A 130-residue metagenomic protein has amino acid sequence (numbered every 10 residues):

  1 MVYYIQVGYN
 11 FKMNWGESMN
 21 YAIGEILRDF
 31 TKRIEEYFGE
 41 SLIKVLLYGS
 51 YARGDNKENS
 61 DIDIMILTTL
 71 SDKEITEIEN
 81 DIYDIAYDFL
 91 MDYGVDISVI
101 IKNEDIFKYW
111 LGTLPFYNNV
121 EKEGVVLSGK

Functional and structural regions predicted by a protein language model:
V2-S41, R53-E58, T69-K130: Catalytic core of pol beta-like nucleotidyltransferases
I43-Y51: Short gly/ser-rich loop at a beta-strand->alpha-helix junction or flexible surface loop bordering the NTP-binding
I62-L67: Short beta-strand->loop micro-motif that forms the acidic, two-metal-ion catalytic signature in nucleotide-processing
